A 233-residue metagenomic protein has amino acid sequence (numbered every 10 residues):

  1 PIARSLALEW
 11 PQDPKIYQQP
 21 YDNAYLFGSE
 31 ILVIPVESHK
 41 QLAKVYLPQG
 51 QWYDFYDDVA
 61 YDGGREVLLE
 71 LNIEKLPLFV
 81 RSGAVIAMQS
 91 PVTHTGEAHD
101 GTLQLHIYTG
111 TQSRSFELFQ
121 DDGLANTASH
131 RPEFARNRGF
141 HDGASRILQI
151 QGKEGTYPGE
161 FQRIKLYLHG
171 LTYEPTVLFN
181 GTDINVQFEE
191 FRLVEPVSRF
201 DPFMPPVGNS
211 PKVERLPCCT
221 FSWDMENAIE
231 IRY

Functional and structural regions predicted by a protein language model:
P1-G181, M204, T220, D224: Catalytic core of carbohydrate-active enzymes
E174-Y233: Extracellular glycoprotein-like low-complexity segments
